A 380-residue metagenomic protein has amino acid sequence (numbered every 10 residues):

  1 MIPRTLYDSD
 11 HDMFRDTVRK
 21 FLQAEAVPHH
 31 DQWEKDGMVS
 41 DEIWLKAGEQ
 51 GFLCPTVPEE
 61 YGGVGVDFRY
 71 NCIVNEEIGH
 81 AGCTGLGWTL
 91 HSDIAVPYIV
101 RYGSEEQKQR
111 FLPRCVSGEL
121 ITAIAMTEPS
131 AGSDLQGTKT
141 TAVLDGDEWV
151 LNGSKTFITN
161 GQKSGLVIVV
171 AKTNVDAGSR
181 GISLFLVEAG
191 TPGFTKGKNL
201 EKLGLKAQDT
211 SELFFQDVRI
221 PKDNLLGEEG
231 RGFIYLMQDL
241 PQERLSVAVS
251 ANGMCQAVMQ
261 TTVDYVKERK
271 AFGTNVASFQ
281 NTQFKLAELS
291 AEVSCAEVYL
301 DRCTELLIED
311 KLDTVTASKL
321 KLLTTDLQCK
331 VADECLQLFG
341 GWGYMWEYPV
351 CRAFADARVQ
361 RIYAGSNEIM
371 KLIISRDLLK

Functional and structural regions predicted by a protein language model:
M1-T89, Y102-Q107, R114-E119, G132-L135 (+4 more regions): Alpha-helical interface subdomain recognition
G51, V74-G79, A171, V187-P192 (+1 more regions): Short Ser/Thr-interspersed hydrophobic loop/turn segments at strand-loop and sheet-helix junctions that line or gate
V66, D134-Q136, N160-S164, G178-G181 (+2 more regions): Short glycine/proline-enriched turns and hinge-like loops at secondary-structure junctions
W88, C115, S130-S133, F157-N160 (+2 more regions): Short Gly/Pro-enriched turn/cap motifs at secondary-structure boundaries
D93-Y102: Helix-loop "lid/cap" segments that line or gate small-molecule binding pockets
G118-M126, V170: A short, Trp-centered hydrophobic/proline-enriched beta-strand micro-motif
G137-T138, G190-P221: Flexible, small-/acidic-enriched active-site or ligand-binding loops
E148, N152-K196: A short core secondary-structure module
